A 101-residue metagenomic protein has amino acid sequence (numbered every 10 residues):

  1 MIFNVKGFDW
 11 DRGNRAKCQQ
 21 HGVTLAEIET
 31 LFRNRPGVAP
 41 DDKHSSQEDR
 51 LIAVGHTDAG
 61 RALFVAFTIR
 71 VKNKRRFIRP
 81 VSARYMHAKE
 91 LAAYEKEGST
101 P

Functional and structural regions predicted by a protein language model:
M1-P101: Ribonuclease/tRNase effector modules and their secretory precursors
